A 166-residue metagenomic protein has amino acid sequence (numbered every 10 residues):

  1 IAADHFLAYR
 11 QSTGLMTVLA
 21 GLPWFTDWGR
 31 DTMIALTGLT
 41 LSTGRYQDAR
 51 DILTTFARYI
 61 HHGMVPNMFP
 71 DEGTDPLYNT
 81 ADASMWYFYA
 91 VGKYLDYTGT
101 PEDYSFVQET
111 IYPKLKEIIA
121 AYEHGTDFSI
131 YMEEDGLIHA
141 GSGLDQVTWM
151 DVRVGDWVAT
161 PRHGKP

Functional and structural regions predicted by a protein language model:
I1-P166: Acidic, mature catalytic/reactive cores of soluble proteins
